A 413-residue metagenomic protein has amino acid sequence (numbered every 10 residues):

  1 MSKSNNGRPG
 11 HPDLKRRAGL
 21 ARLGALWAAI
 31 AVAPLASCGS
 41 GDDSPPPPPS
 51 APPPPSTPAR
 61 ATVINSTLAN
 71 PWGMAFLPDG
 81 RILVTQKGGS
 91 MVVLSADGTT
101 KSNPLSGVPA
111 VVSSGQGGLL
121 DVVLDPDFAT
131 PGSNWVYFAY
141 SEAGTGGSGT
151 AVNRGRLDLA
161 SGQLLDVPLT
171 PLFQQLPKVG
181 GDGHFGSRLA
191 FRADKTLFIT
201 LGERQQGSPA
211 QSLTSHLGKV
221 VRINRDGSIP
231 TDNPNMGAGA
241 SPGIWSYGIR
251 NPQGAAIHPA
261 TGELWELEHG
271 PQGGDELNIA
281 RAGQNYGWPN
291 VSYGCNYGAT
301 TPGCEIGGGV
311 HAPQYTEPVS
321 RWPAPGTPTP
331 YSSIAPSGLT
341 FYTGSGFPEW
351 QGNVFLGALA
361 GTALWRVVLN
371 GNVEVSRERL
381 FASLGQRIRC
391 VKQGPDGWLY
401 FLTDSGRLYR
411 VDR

Functional and structural regions predicted by a protein language model:
M1-L35: N-terminal secretory signal peptides
W27, G144, R156-L159, N224-S228: A generic secondary-structure signal for well-formed alpha-helical elements
C38-P47: Bacterial lipoprotein signal-peptidase II cleavage site
P52-G207, I257, E263-G270, S332-N370 (+1 more regions): Acidic, Gly/Ser/Thr-rich repeat motifs that build Ca2+-stabilized beta-propeller blades
G117-L119, D127-P131, A151, E203-E378 (+1 more regions): Beta-propeller domain segments
L189, P252, V391: Conserved RecA-like P-loop NTPase ATPase core
V375-G394: Conserved blade-ending motifs and adjacent loop-strand segments that build the rim/top face of beta-propeller domains
